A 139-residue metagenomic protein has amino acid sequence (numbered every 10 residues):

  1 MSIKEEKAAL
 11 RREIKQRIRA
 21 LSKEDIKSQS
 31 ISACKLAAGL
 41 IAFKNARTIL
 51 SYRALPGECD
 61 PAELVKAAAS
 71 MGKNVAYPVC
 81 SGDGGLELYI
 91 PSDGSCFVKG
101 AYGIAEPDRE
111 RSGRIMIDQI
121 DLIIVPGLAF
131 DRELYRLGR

Functional and structural regions predicted by a protein language model:
S2-Q119: N-terminal active-site beta-alpha-beta segment that forms phosphate/nucleotide-binding and substrate-recognition loops
G127: Short Ser/Thr-rich beta->loop micro-motif in glycosyltransferases that lines and helps position the nucleotide-sugar
F130-R139: Glycine/threonine-rich flexible loop motifs
